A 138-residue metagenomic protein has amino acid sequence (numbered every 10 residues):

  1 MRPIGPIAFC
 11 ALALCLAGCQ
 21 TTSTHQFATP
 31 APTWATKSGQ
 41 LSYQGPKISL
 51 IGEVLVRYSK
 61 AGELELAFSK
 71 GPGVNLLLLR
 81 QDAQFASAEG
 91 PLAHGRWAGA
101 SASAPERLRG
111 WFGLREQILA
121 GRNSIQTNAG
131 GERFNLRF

Functional and structural regions predicted by a protein language model:
M1-T21: Sec-dependent bacterial lipoprotein signal peptides
I4-I7, E106, T127-G130: Generic low-complexity segments that are intrinsically disordered, proline-rich and/or Lys/Arg-biased
A8-C10, G113, N135: Compositionally biased, low-structure terminal segments
L16-W34: Bacterial Sec signal peptide processing site at the extreme N-terminus
W34-L76, N123-F134: Post-signal-peptide N-terminal segment of Sec-exported extracytoplasmic proteins
K47-S49, S87-G95, R115-F138: Non-transmembrane domains of secretory- and envelope-associated proteins
E63-E116: An acidic-aromatic
